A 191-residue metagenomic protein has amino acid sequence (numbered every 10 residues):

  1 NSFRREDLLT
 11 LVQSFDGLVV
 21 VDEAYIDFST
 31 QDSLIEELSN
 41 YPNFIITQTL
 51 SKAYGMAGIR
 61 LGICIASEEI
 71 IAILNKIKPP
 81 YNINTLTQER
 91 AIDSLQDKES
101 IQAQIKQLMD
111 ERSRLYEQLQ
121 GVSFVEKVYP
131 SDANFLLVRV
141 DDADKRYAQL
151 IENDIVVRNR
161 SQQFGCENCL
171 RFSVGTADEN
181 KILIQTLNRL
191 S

Functional and structural regions predicted by a protein language model:
N1-V19, E23-A53: Active-site pre-lysine segment of PLP-dependent enzymes
N43-G121: PLP-dependent aminotransferase class I/II
I46, S123-K127, I155-S161: A short linear hydrophobic-aromatic micro-motif
G58, D132-A133, F164-N168: Short acidic/glycine-enriched loop/turn segments that link adjacent beta-strands
A66, V138-D141, V174-T176: Short beta-strand-to-loop capping motifs
L108-M109, G121-N153: Conserved PLP-binding catalytic core of the aspartate aminotransferase-like
E152-N153, Q163-S191: PLP-dependent enzyme catalytic core of the Aspartate aminotransferase-like
